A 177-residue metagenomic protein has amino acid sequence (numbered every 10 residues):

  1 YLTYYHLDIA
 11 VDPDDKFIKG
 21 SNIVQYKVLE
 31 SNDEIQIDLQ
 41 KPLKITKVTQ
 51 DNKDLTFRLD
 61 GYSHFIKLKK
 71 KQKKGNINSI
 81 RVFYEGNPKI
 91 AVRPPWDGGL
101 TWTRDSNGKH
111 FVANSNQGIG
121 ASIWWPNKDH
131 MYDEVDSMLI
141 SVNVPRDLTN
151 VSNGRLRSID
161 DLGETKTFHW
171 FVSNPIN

Functional and structural regions predicted by a protein language model:
Y1-N177: Acidic/His-enriched low-complexity segments
